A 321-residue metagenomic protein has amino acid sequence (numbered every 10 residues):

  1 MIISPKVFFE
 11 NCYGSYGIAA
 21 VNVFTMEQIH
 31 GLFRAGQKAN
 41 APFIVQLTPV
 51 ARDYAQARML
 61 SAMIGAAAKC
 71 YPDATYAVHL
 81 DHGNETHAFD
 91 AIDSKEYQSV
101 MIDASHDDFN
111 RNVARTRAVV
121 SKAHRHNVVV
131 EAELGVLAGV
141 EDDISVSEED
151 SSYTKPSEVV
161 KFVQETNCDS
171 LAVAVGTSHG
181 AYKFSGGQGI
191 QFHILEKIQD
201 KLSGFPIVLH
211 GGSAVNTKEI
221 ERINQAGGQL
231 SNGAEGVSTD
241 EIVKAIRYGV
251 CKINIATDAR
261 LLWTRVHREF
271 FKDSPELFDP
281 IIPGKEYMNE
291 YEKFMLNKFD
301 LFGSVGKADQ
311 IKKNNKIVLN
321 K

Functional and structural regions predicted by a protein language model:
M1-A19, N320: N-terminal amphipathic alpha-helix/helix-capping segment at the start of soluble metabolic enzymes
I3-N11, M26-Q46, V50-A51, R58-D73 (+5 more regions): Alpha/beta enzyme core
I18-N22, A77-H79, M101, I207-L209 (+2 more regions): Short catalytic-loop micro-motif centered on adjacent basic/acidic residues
I18-T25, V50-D53, G284: Short, N-terminal intrinsically disordered low-complexity segments that are rich in Pro/Gly and polar/charged residues
V78-L80, R265-V266: Glycine-rich nucleotide/cofactor/substrate-binding loop typically near the N-terminus or early in the first domain
G211-G212, C251: A short beta-alpha structural unit
N224-G228, V237-K321: C-terminal alpha-helical cap/extension of soluble enzyme domains
